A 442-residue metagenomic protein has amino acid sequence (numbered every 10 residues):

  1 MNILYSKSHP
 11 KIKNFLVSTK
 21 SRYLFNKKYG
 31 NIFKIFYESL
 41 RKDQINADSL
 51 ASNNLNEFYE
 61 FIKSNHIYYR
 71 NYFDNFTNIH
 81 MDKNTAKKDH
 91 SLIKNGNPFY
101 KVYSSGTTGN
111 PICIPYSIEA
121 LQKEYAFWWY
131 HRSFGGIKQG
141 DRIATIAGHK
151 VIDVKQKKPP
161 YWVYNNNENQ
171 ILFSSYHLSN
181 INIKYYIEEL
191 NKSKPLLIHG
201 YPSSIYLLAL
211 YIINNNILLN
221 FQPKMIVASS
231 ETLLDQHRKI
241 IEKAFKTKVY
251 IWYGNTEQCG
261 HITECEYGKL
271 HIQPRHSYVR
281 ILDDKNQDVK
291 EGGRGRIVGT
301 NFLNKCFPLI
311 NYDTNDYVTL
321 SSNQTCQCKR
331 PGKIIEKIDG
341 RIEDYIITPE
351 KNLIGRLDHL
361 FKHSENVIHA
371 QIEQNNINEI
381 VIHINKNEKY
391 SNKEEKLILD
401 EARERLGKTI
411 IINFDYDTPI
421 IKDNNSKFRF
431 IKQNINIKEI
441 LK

Functional and structural regions predicted by a protein language model:
M1-Y103, G109-R142, H149, K192-H199 (+7 more regions): Nucleotide 5′-phosphate-binding alpha/beta core
I62, S104, I143, I198 (+6 more regions): Residue-level signal for inorganic ion chemistry
Q122, A144-S204: AMP-binding/adenylate-forming
R142-A144, V298: Conserved beta-strand elements of the Class I
Y161-W162, N215-L218, Y267-H271: Short, hinge-like loop/turn segments at secondary-structure boundaries
Y176-L178, N182, P195-Q236, I251-T256: Adenylate-forming
I198, K305-C306, I310-K408: AMP-binding/adenylate-forming catalytic core of the ANL superfamily
K224, A228, L233-Q324: Conserved AMP-binding/adenylate-forming
